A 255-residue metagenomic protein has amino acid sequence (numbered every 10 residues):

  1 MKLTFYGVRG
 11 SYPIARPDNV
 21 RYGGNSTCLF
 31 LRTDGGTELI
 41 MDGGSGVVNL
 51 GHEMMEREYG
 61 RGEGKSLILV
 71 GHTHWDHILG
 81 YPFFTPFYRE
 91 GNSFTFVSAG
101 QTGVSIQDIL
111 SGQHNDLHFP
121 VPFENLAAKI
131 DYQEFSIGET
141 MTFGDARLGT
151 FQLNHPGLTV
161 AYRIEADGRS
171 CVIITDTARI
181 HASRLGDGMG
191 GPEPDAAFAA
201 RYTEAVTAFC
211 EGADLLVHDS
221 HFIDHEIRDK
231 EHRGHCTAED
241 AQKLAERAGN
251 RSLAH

Functional and structural regions predicted by a protein language model:
M1-G186: Binuclear metal-dependent hydrolase catalytic cores
C28-T33, Q133-H255: Metal-dependent phosphodiesterase/nuclease catalytic metal-binding core
